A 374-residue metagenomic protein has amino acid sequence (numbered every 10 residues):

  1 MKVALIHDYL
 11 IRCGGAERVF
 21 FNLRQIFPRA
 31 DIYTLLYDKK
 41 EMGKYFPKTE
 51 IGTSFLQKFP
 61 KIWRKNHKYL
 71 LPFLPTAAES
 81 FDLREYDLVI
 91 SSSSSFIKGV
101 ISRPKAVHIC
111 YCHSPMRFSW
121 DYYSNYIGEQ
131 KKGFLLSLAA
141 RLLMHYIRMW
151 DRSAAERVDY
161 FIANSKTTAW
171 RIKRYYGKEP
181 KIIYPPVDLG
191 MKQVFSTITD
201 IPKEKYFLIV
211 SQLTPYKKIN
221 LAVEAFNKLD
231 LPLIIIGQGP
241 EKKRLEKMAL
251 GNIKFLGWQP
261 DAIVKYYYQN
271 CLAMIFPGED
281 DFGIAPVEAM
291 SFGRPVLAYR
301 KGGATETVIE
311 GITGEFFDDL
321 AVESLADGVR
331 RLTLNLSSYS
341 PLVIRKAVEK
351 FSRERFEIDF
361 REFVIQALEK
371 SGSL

Functional and structural regions predicted by a protein language model:
I26-K98: Active-site donor-binding segments of glycosyltransferases and PAPS-dependent sulfotransferases
G128-F161, A169: Membrane-proximal helix-turn-helix segments that form the acceptor-binding/catalytic region of lipid-linked
D200-K217, V223-I234: Conserved donor-binding/catalytic core segment of Leloir-type glycosyltransferases
K243-K265: Nucleotide-activated donor-binding/catalytic signature segment of Leloir-type glycosyltransferases, i.e., the conserved
G257, E310-G311, E315-V322, R330-S337: Conserved acidic donor-binding segment of nucleotide-sugar-dependent glycosyltransferases
Y266-C271, F360: Short alpha-helical donor nucleotide-sugar binding micro-motif in glycosyltransferases
Q269-D281, R294: Acidic donor-binding loop of glycosyltransferase active sites
L320, S338-G372: A charged, aromatic-enriched C-terminal amphipathic alpha-helix characteristic of glycosyltransferases across folds
